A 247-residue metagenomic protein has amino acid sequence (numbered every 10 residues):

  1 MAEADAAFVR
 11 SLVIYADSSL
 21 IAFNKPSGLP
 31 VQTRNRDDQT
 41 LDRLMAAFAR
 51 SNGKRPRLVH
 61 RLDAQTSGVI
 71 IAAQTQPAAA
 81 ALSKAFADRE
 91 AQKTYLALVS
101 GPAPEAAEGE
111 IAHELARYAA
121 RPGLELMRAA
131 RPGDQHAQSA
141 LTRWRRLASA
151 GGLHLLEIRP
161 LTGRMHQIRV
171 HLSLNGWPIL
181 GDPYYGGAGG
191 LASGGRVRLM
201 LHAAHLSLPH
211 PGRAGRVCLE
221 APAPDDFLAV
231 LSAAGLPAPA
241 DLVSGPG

Functional and structural regions predicted by a protein language model:
M1-G247: RNA pseudouridine synthases
